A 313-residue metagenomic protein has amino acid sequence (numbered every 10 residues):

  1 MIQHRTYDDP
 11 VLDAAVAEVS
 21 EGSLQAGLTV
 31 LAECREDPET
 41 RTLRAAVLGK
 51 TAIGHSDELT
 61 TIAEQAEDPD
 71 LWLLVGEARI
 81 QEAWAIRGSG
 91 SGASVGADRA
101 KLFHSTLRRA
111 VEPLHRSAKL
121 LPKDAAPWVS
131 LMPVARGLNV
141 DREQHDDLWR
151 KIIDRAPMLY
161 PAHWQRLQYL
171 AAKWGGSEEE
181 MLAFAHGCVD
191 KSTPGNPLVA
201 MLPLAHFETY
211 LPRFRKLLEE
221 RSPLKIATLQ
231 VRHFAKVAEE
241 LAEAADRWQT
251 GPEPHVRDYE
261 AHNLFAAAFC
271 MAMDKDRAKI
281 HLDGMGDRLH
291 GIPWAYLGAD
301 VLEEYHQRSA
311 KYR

Functional and structural regions predicted by a protein language model:
M1-A14, E219-L241: Long, low-complexity, intrinsically disordered N-terminal extensions of eukaryotic proteins, enriched
M1-Q65, L282: Basic, amphipathic N-terminal segments that precede the first structured/catalytic domain
E18, R79, F269-C270: Hydrophobic side-chain positions on well-ordered alpha-helices, corresponding to helix-helix packing/interface faces
E36-D37, R41-Q65, E77-K123, P127-R155 (+4 more regions): Short coil/linker segments at helix-helix boundaries
P69, P194-A200, P254, D258: Helix-start/N-cap signature of alpha-helical segments
P69-Q81, A266: Extended, hydrophobic/aromatic-rich amphipathic alpha-helical segments that build helical scaffolds
K225-R313: Fungal-biased detection of long, low-complexity, Ser/Thr- and Lys/Arg-rich intrinsically disordered regions
